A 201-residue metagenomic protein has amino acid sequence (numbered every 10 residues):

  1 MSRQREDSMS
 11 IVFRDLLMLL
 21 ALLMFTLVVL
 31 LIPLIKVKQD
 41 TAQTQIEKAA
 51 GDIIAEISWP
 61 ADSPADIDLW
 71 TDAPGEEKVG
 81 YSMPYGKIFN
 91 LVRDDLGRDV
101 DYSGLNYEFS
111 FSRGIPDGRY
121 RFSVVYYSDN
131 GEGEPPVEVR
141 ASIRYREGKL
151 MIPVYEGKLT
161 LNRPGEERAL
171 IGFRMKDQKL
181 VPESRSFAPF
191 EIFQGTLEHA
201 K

Functional and structural regions predicted by a protein language model:
Q4-M24: N-terminal Sec-pathway targeting helices
F25, V29-K201: Intrinsic-disorder/low-complexity signal
